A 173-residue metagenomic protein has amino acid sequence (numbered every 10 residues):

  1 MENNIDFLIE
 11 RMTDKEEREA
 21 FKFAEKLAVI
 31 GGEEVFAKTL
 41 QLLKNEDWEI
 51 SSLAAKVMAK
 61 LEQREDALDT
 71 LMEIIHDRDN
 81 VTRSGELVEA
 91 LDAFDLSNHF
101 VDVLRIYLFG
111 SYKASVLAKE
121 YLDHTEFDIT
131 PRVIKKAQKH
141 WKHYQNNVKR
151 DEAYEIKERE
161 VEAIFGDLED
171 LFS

Functional and structural regions predicted by a protein language model:
M1-R11, I30-L43, Q63-I75, L96-L108 (+2 more regions): Amphipathic alpha-helical scaffolding segments comprising HEAT/armadillo-like alpha-solenoid repeats
E2-N4, I134-S173: Eukaryotic acidic, Ser/Thr-rich intrinsically disordered low-complexity regions
E10, R18-I30, Q41, S52-Q63 (+5 more regions): Structural detector for internal amphipathic alpha-helices that build alpha-solenoid repeat scaffolds
K15-E16, E46-W48, D79-N80, G110-S111 (+1 more regions): Short inter-helical turns and helix N-cap capping residues of alpha-solenoid HEAT/ARM repeat scaffolds
R18, E34, E49, D66 (+4 more regions): Structural detector for tandem alpha-solenoid helical repeats, activating at a conserved register within the helical
W48, A59, D69-I74, V81 (+2 more regions): Surface-facing alpha-helical segments and adjacent helix-coil boundary elements at the starts of domains
F127-T130, N146: Charged/polar positions within long, soluble alpha-helices
